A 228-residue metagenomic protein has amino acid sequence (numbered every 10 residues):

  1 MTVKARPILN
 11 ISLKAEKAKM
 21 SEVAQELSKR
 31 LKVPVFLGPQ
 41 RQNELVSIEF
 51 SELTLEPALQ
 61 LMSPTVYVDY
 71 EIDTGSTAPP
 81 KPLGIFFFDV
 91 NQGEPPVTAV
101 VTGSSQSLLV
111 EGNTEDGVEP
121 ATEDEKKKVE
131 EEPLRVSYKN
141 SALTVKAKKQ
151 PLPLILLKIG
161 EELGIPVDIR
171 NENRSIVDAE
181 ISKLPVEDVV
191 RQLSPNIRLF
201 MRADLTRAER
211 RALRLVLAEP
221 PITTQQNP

Functional and structural regions predicted by a protein language model:
M1-P228: N-terminal targeting/assembly segments of extracytoplasmic apparatus and virion spike/baseplate proteins
